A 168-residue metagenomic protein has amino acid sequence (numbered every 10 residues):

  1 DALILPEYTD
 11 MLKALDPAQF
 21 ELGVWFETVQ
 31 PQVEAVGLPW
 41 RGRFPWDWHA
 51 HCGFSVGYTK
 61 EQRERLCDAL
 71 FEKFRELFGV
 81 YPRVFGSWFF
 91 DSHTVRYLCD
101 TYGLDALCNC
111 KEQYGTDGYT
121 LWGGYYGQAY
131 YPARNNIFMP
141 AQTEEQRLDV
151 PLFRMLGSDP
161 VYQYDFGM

Functional and structural regions predicted by a protein language model:
D1-V24: Active-site beta->alpha N-cap acidic-glycine motif
A2-I4, E27-T28, F85-D91: Short, solvent-exposed turn/loop segments enriched in Gly/Ser/Thr/Pro and often Arg
L5-T9, E61-A69, M168: Well-ordered, non-membrane alpha-helical segments in soluble/globular domains
A18-L22, G79-R83, Y102-L104: Short, well-ordered coil/turn segments that N-cap beta-strands
Q30-Q32: Active-site-proximal alpha/beta segments of enzymes that process anionic O-linked groups
A35-V56: Aromatic- and acidic-residue-enriched carbohydrate-binding clefts of CAZyme catalytic domains
V56-H93: CE4/NodB-like, metal-dependent polysaccharide N-deacetylase domain that modifies extracellular/periplasmic N-acetylated
R83-M168: Active-site-adjacent pocket scaffolds in enzyme catalytic domains
